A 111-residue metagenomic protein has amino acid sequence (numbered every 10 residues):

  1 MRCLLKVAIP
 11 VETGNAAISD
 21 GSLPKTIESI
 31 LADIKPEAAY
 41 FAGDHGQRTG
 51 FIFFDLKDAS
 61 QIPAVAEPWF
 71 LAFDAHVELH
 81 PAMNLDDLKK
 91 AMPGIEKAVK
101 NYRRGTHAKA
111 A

Functional and structural regions predicted by a protein language model:
M1-A111: Conserved, structured core segments of small domains
